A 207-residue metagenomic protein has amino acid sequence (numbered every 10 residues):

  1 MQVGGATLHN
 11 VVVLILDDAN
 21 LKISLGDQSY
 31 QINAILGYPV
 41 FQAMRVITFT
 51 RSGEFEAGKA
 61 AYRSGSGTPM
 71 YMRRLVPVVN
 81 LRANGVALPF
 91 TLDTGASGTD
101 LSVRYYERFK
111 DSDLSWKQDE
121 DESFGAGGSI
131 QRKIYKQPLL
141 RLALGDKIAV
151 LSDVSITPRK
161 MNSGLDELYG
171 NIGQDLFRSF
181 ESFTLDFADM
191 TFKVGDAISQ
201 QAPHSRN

Functional and structural regions predicted by a protein language model:
M1-N207: Pepsin/retropepsin-fold aspartyl endopeptidases
